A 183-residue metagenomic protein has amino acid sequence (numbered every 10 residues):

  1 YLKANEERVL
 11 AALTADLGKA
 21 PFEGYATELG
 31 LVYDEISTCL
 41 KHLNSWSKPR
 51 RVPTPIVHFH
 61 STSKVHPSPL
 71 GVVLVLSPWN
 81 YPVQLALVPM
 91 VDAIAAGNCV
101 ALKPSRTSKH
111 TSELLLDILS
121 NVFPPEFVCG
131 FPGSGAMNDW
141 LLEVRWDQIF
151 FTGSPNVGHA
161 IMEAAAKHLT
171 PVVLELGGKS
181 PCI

Functional and structural regions predicted by a protein language model:
Y1-K64: N-terminal Rossmann-like NAD(P)+-binding subdomain of aldehyde/semialdehyde dehydrogenases
A4, R8, L31, Y81 (+4 more regions): Short alpha-helical
A12, E35-T38, L114, I118 (+3 more regions): Alpha-helical scaffold segments in soluble metabolic enzymes
T14, G18, F22, P78 (+5 more regions): A broad detector of the eukaryotic-type serine/threonine protein kinase catalytic domain
L17, Y33, L40-R50, L74-N80 (+3 more regions): Generic hydrophobic/packing signal
E28, E35, V72-V75, V172: Residue-level recognition of specific faces of alpha-helices
T54-V122, L169: Conserved small-residue-rich beta-alpha loop and adjacent elements that most often cradle the phosphate/pyrophosphate
V72, V122-I183: Conserved NAD(P)+-binding/catalytic subdomain of aldehyde/semialdehyde dehydrogenases
